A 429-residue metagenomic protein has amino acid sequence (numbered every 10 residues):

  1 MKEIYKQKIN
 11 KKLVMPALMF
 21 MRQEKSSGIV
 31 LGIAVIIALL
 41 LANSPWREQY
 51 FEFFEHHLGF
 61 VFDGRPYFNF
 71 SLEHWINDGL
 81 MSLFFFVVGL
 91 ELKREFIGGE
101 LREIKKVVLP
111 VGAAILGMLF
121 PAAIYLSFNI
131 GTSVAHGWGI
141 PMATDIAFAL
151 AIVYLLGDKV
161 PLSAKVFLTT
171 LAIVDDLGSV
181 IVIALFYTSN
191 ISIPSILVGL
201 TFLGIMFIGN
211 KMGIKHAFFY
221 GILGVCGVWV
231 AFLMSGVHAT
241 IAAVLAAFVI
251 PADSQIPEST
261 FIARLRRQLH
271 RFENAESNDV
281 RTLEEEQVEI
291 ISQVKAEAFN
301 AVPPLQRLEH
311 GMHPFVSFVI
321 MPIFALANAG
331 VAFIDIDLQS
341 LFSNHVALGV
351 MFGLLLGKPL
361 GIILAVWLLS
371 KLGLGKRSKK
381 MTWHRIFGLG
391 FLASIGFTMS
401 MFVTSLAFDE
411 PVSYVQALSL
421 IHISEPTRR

Functional and structural regions predicted by a protein language model:
Y5-Q23, F218-G227, A239-K379: Predominantly late transmembrane helices and immediately cytosolic-facing juxtamembrane segments
M15-L18, G89-R102, L150-P161, G204-K215 (+1 more regions): C-terminal ends of transmembrane helices
L31-A42, F86-L90, P121-A122, F202-F207 (+3 more regions): Hydrophobic core segments of alpha-helical transmembrane domains in multi-pass membrane transport and ion-translocation
L41-F53, Y67-F70, V87-R102, P121-G139: Transmembrane alpha-helix boundary signature
G64-R65, N69-F70, H74-G98, F315-I336 (+4 more regions): Hydrophobic transmembrane alpha-helices of secondary-active transporters and Na+-translocating membrane complexes
H74-F85, S133-A147, T188-L200, F352-G357: Structural signature of hydrophobic alpha-helical transmembrane segments
V153-R266: Functional cores that coordinate and move charged inorganic groups
L418-R429: Residue-level detector of conserved catalytic or cofactor/ligand-binding positions in enzyme active sites
